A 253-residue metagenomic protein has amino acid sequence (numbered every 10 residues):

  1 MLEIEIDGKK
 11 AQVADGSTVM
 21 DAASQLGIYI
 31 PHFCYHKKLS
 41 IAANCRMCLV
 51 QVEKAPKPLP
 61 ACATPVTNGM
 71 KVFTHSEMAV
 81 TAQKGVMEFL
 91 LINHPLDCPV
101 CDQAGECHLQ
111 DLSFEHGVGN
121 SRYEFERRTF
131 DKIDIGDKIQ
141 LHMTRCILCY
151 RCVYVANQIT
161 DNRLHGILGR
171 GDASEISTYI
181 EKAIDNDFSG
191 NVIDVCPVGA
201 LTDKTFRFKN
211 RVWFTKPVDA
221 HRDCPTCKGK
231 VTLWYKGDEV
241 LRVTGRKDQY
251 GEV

Functional and structural regions predicted by a protein language model:
M1-K9: Eukaryote-biased recognition of intrinsically disordered, low-complexity regulatory segments
G8, H36, H142-M143: Aromatic-flanked redox-active Cys/Sec active sites in thiol-based oxidoreductases, especially the WC-centered
K9-S17: Short, contiguous acidic and Ser/Thr-rich linear segments
V19-E53: A basic, amphipathic helix-loop patch mediating RNA/tRNA/ribosome contacts
R46-R222, C227-V231, K236-G251: Fe-S ferredoxin-like electron-transfer domains and their immediately adjacent linker/connector regions across
